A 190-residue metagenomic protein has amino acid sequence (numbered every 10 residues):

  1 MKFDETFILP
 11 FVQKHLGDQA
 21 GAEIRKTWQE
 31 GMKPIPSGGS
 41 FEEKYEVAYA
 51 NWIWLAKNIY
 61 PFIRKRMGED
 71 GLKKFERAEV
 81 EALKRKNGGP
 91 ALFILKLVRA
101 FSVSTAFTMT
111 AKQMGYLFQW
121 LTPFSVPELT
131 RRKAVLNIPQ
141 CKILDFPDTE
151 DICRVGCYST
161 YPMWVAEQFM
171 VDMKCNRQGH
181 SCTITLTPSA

Functional and structural regions predicted by a protein language model:
M1-K133, Q140-G156, M173-C182, S189-A190: N-terminal accessory segment detector
T160-W164: Mixed-charge, glycine-accented linear interaction segment located at domain edges/termini
E167-Q168: Conserved glycine-/histidine-rich ATP-lid loop and adjacent helix of the Bergerat-fold HATPase_c
